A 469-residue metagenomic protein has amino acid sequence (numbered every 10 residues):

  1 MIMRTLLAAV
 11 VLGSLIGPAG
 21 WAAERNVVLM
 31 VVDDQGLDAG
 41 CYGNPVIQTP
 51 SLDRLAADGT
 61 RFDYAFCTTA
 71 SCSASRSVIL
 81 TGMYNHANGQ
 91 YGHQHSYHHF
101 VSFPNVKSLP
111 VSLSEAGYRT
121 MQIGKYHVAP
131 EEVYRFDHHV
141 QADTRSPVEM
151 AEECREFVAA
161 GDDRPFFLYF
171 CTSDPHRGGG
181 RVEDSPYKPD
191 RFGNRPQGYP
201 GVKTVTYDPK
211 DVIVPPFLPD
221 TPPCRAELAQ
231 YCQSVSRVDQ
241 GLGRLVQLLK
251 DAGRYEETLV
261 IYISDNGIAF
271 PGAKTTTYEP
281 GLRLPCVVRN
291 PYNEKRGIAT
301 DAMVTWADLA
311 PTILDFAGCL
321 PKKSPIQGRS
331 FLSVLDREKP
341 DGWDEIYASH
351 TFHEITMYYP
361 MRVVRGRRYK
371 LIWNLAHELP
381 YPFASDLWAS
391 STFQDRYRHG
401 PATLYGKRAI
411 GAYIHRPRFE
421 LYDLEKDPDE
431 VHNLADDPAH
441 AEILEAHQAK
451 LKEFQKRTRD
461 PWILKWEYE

Functional and structural regions predicted by a protein language model:
M1-M3: N-terminal secretory signal peptides that target proteins for export/translocation
T5-G17: Bacterial N-terminal signal peptides
P18-A22: Sec/Tat signal peptide C-region and signal peptidase I cleavage site
A23-V28, D58-D63, E115-T120, D162-L168 (+3 more regions): Loop/turn elements at helix/coil->beta-strand transitions in domains of secreted/extracellular proteins
R25, D34-I47, A70, V128 (+8 more regions): Active-site-proximal cap/lid insertion segments
L29-V32, G36-A142, E294: Active-site segment of extracytoplasmic enzymes that catalyze sulfate/phosphate-ester chemistry
F62-Y64, K295-D301, C319-R329, D341-I346 (+2 more regions): Acidic/polar loop patches that form or flank catalytic/metal-binding clefts of enzymes that bind anionic ligands
C154-V158, Y359-R365, I372, A409-A412: Short, surface-exposed beta-strand/loop micro-motifs that present aromatic residues
